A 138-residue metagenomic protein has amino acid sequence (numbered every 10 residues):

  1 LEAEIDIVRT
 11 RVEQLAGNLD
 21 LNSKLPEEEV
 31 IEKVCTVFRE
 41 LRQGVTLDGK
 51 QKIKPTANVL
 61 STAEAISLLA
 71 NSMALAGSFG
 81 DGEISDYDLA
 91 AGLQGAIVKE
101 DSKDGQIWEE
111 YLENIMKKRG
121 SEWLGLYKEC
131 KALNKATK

Functional and structural regions predicted by a protein language model:
L1, R11, K54, E64 (+1 more regions): Functionally constrained cores in energy, signaling, and assembly domains
L1-T36: Conserved AAA+ ATPase core "coupling" helix
G17-L21, T56, L75: Short secondary-structure capping micro-motifs at structural edges
S23-I31, K54-A65, G82-D86, G105: Conserved phosphate/pyrophosphate-binding and hydrolysis machinery centered on Walker-type P-loop NTPases, extending
V30-A57: Short amphipathic alpha-helical segments and their helix-coil junctions
E40-L47, T62, I66-D86, G95-S102: AAA+ ATPase "lid" subdomain C-terminal helix
G77-K138: C-terminal engagement/docking regions of AAA+ P-loop ATPases
